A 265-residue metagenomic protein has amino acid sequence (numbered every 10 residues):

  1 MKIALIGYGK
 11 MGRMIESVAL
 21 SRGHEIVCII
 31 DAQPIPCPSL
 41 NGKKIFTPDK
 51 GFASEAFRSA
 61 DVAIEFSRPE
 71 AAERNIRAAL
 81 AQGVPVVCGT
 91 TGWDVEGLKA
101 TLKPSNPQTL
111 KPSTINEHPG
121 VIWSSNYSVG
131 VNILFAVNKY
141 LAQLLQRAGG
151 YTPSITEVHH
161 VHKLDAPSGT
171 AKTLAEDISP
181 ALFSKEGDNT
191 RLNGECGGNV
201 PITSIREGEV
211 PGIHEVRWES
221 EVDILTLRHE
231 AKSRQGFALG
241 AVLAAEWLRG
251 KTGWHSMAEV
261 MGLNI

Functional and structural regions predicted by a protein language model:
K2, K10-F57, G149-I265: C-terminal substrate-binding/catalytic lobe of Rossmann-fold NAD(P)-dependent oxidoreductases
V27, F46, V87, G120-I122: Structural detector of well-ordered beta-strand residues that form the stable sheet scaffold of enzyme domains
A53-V62, F66-G89, V95: Rossmann-fold NAD(P) dinucleotide-binding segment
E73-R77, G89-N106, I115-W123, N132-Q143: Rossmann-fold NAD(P)-binding glycine/threonine-rich loop
